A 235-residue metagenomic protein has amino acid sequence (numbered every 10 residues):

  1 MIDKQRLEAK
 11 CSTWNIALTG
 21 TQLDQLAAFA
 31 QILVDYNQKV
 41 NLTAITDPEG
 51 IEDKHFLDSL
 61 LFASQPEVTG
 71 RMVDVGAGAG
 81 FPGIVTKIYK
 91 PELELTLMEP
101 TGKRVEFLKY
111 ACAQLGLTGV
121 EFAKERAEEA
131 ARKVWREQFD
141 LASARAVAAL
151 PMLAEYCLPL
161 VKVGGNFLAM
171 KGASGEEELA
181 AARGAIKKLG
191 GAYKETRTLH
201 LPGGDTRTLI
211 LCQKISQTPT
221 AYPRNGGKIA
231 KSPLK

Functional and structural regions predicted by a protein language model:
I2-V73, K103-V120: Class I SAM-dependent transferase core
T46, K124-R126, E195-R197: Short loop/edge segments at beta-strand edges and connector loops that shape dinucleotide/nucleotide cofactor-binding
L60-A148, A154: Conserved SAM/SAH cofactor-binding pocket of Class I
K90, V161-V163: Helix-to-beta-strand junctions that scaffold the AdoMet/dcAdoMet cofactor pocket in Class I SAM-dependent enzymes
R104-E106, G175, L179: Short alpha-helix immediately C-terminal to the canonical SAM-binding loop
E128, G172-E176, H200: Short "lid" loop at the C-terminus of a central beta-strand within the Rossmann-like core of SAM-dependent
G164-S174: Conserved beta-strand signature within the Rossmann-like core of class I S-adenosyl-L-methionine
A180-K235: SAM/dcSAM-binding transferase cores
